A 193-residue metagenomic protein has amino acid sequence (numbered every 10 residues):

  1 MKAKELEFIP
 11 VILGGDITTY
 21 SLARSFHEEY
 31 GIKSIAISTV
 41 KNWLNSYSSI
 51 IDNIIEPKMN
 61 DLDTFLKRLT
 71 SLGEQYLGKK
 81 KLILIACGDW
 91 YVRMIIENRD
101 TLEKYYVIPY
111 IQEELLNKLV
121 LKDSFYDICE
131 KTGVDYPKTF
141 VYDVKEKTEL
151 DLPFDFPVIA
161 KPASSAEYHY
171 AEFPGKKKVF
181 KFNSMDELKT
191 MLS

Functional and structural regions predicted by a protein language model:
M1-I111, K145-E149: ATP-binding N-terminal substructure of ATP-dependent carboxylate-amine bond-forming enzymes
I12-L13, L115, K181: A generic secondary-structure micro-motif detector that highlights 1-2 residue hydrophobic/ambivalent hotspots embedded
L22-A23, A36, I95, L116 (+2 more regions): Long, contiguous hydrophobic alpha-helical segments, chiefly transmembrane helices and signal peptides
Y110-V120: A short, structured active-site edge motif that brings together acidic residues
K118-S193: Active-site nucleotide/adenylate-binding loops and adjacent lid/helix of ATP-dependent enzymes
